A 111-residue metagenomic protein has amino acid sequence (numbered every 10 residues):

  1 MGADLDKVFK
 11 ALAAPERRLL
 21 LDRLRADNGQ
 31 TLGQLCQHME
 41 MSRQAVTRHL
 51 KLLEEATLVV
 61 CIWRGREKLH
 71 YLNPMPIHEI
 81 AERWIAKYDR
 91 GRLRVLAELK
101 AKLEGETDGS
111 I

Functional and structural regions predicted by a protein language model:
M1-D4, R23-A26, H78-I111: Amphipathic alpha-helical dimerization/coiled-coil segments that flank or bridge DNA-binding/regulatory modules
A3-S42, E67-R83: N-terminal helix-turn-helix DNA-binding core of bacterial DNA-binding proteins
L12-A13, N28, E54-E55, R66 (+2 more regions): Aromatic-residue detector
L50-K51: Short, hydrophobic-biased segments on the C-terminal half of alpha helices that form "recognition helices"
E54-G65, Y71: Beta-hairpin "wing" of winged helix-turn-helix
